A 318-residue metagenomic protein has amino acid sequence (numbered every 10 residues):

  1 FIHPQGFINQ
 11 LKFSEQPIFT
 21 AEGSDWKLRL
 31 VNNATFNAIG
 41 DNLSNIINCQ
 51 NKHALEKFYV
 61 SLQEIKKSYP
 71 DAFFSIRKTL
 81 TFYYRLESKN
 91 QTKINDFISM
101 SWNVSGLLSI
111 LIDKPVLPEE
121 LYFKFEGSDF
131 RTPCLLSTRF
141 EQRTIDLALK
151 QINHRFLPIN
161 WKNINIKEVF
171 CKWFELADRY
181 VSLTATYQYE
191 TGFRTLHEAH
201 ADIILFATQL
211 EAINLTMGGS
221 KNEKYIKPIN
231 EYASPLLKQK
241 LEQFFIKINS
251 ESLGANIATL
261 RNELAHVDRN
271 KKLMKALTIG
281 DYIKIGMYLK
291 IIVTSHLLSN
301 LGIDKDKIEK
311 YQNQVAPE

Functional and structural regions predicted by a protein language model:
F1-V104, Y311: Long, contiguous, compositionally biased segments that the model treats as domain-scale units
H3, Q16, Y69, K114-L117 (+3 more regions): Intrinsic-disorder/low-complexity coil detector
G6, K12, A21-G23, H53 (+6 more regions): A generic structural signal for short, non-catalytic loop/turn and secondary-structure boundary residues
F13, P17, E22-W26, V116-C134 (+2 more regions): Short, charged N-terminal helix-start/capping segments
S14, S24, S44, S61 (+14 more regions): Generic serine detector
S75-L147: Basic/polar, acidic-poor N-terminal "presequence/leader" segments that form or can form short amphipathic helices
P133-E318: Amphipathic, oligomerization/interface secondary-structure segments
